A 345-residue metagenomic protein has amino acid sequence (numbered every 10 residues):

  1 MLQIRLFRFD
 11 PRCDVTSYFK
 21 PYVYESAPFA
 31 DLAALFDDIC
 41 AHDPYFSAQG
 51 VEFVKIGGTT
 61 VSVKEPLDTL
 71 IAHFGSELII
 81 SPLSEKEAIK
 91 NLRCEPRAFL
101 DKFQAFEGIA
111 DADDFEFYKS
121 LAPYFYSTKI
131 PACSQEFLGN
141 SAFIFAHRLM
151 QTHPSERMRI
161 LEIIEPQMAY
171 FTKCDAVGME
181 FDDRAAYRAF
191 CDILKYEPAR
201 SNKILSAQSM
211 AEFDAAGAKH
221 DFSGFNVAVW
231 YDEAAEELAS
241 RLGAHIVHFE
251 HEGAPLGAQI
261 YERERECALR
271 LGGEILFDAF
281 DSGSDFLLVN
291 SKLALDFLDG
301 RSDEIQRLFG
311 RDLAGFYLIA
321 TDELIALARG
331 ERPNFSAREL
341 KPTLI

Functional and structural regions predicted by a protein language model:
L2-E25, D31-A33, H42, F106-E136 (+2 more regions): Iron-sulfur cluster-binding electron-transfer modules in prokaryotic oxidoreductases
A27-L35, P66-T69: Short, structural beta-strand-to-alpha-helix junction motif
D38-C40: Conserved short histidine dyad/triad with adjacent acidic residue
D43-A48: Active-site phosphate-binding and catalytic loops of NTP-dependent enzymes
Q49-E65: Short acidic beta-strand-loop surface patches of small beta-rich interaction domains
T60-E77: Eukaryotic mixed-charge, acidic/polar low-complexity intrinsically disordered regions
G75-L92: Conserved "repeat-terminator" motif of extracellular CCP/Sushi domains
I89, R93-F115: C-terminal accessory domains/tails appended to large, multi-domain proteins
